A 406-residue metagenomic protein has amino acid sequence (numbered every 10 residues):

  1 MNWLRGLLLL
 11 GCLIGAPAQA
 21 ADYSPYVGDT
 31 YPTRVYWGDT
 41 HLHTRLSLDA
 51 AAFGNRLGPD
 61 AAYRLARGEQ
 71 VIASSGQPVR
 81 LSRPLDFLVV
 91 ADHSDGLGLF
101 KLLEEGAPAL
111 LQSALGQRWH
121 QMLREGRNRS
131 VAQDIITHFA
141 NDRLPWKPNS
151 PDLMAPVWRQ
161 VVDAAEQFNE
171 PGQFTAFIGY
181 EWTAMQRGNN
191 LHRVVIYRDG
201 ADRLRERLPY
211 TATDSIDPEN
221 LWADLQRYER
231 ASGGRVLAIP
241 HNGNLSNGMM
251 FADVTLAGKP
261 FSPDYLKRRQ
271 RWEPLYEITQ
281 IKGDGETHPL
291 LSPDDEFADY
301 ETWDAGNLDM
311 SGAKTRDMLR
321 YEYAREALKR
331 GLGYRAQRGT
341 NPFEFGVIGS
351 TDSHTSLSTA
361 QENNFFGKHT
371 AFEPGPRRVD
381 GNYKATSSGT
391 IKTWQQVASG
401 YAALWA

Functional and structural regions predicted by a protein language model:
M1-N2: N-terminal secretory signal peptides that target proteins for export/translocation
R5-G15: Bacterial N-terminal signal peptides
A16-A20: Sec/Tat signal peptide C-region and signal peptidase I cleavage site
A21-A406: Extended, charged catalytic domains and RNA/DNA-binding interfaces, predominantly in divalent-metal-using enzymes
